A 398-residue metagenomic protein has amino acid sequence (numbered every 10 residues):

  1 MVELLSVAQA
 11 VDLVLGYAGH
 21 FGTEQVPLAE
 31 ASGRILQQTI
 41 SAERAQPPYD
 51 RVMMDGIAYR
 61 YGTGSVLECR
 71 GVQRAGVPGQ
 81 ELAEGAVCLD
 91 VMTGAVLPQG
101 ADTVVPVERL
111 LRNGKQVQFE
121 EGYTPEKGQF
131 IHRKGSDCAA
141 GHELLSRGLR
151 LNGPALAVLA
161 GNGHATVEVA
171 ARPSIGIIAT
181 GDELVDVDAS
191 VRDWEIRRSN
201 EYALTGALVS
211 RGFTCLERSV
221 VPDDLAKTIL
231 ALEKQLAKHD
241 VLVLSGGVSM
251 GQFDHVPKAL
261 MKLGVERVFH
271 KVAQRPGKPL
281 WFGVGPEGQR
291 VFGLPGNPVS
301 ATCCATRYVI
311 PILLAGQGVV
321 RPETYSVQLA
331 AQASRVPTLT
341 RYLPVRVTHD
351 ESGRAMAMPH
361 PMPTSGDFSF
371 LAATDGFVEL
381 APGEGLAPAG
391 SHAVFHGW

Functional and structural regions predicted by a protein language model:
M1-E68, G318-P344: Short, low-complexity N-terminal leaders and the immediately following helix N-cap/first helix
V2, V7-A8, L13, A58-S219 (+2 more regions): Short, glycine/charged-enriched hinge/interface segments at domain edges or termini
E3-V7, A165-L294, P298-A301: Helix-rich terminal scaffold detector
D12-T23, Q37-S41, S136, E143-R150 (+12 more regions): Generic secondary-structure signature for well-ordered alpha-helical cores
E24-G33, C138, A259-W398: Flexible glycine/proline-rich
V26-L28, A45-E68, T103-Q116, V347-L371: Short beta-strand/loop turn elements enriched in aromatics
S32-R44, P78-D90, A139, F282-G288: Short, hydrophobic/aliphatic alpha-helical segments
P48-Y49, P78-Q80, V87, T93 (+5 more regions): Short, conserved secondary-structure segments in the cores of folded domains
